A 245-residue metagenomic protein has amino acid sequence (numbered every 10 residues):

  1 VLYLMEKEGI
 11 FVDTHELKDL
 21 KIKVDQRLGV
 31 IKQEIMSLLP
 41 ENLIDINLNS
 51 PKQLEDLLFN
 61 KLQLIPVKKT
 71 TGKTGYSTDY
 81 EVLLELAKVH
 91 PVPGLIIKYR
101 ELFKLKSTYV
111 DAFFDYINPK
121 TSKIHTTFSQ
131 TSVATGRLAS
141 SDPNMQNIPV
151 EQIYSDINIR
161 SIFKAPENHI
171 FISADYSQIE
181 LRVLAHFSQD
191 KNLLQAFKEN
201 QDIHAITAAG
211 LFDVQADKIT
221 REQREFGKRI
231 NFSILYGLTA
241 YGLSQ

Functional and structural regions predicted by a protein language model:
L2-S155, I170, S177-E180, A209 (+3 more regions): Conserved "right-hand" nucleotidyltransferase catalytic core of DNA-directed polymerases
S37, K191-L194, A216: Active-site phosphate-binding and catalytic loops of NTP-dependent enzymes
I159: Cytosolic ligand/metal-binding cores
K164: Substrate/ligand-engaging "lid" and interaction regions
H169-Q201: Structured ligand/cofactor/substrate-binding pocket environments in proteins
E199-Q223: Generic long, charged, amphipathic alpha-helical segments
F226-Y236: Short, amphipathic alpha-helical "recognition" segments used to contact nucleic acids or chromatin
